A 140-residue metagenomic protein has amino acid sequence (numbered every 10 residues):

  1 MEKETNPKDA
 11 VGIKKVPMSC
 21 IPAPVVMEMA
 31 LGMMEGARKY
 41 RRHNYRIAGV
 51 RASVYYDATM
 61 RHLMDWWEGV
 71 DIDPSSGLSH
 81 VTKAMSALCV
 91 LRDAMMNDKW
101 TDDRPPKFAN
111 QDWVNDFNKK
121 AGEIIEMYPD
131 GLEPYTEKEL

Functional and structural regions predicted by a protein language model:
M1-L140: Intrinsically disordered, low-complexity regulatory regions that flank transcription factor DNA-binding cores
